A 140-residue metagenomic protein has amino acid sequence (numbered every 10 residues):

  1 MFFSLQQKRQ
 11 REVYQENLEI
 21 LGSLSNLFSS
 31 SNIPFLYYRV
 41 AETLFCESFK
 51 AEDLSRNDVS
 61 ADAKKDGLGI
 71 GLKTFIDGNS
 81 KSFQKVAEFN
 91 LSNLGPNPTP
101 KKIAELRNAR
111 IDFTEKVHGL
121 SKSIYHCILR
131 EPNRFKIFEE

Functional and structural regions predicted by a protein language model:
M1-V59, T74-E140: Nucleic-acid endonuclease domains
A63-I76: Conserved catalytic cores of phosphodiester-cleaving nucleases, focusing on short active-site segments
